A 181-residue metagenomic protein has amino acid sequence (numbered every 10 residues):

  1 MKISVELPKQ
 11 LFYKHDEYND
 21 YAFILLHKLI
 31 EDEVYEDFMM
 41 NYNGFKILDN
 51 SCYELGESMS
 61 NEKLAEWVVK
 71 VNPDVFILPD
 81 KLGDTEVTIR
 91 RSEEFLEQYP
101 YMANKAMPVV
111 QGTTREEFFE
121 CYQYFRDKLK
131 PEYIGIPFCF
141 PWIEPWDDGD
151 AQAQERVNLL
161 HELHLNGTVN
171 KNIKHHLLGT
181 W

Functional and structural regions predicted by a protein language model:
M1-Y101: Non-catalytic, usually N-terminal nucleic-acid engagement modules in DNA/RNA processing proteins
L82, K105-M107, Q111-W181: Glycine/Thr-rich beta-alpha phosphate-binding loop at enzyme active sites
